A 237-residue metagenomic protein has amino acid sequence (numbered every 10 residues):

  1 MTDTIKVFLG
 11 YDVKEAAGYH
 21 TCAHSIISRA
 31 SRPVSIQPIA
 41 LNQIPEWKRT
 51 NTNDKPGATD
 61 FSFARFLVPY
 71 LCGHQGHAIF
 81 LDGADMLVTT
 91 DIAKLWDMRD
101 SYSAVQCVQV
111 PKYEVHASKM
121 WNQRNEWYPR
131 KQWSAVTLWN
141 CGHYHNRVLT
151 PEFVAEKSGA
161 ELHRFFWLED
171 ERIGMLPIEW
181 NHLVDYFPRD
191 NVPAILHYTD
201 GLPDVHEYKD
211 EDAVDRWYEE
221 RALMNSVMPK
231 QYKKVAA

Functional and structural regions predicted by a protein language model:
T2-D3, S28-P33, L71-F80: Short, solvent-exposed loop/edge-beta patches enriched in aromatic
T2-F8, H20, A30-R32, P38-L41 (+1 more regions): A glycosyltransferase accessory/donor-loop signature
F8-G10, L81: Short hydrophobic segments within beta-strands
E15-I27: Short, well-formed alpha-helical segments that are part of the catalytic scaffolds of diverse glycosyltransferases
V34-C72: Active-site-proximal specificity loops/subdomain of glycosyltransferases
T50-P56, K119-R124, N191-V192: Short, surface-exposed amphipathic charged segments that create phosphate/polyanion-binding patches used for binding
A64-E114, L138: GT-A fold catalytic core of metal-dependent nucleotide-sugar glycosyltransferases, centered on the diacidic
D97-E161: Conserved catalytic core of nucleotide-sugar-dependent glycosyltransferases
